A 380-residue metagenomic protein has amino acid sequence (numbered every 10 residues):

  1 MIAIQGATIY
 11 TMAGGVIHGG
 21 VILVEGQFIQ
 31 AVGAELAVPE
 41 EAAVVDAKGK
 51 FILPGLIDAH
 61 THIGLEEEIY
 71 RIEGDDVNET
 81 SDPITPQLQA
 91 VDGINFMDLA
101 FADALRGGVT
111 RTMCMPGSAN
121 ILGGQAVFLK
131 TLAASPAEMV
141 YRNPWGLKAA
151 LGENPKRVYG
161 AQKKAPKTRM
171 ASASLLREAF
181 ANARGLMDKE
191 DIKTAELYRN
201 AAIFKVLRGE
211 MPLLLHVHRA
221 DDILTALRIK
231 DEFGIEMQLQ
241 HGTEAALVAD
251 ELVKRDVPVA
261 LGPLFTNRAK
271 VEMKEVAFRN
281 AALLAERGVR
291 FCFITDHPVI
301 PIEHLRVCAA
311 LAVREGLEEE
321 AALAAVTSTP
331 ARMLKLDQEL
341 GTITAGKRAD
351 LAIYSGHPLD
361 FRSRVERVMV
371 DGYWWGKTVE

Functional and structural regions predicted by a protein language model:
I2, I9, A13-L53: Histidine-rich, glycine-flanked metal-binding segment
A7, I22, Q27, G49 (+10 more regions): Divalent metal-coordination and catalytic microenvironments
A7-Y10, H18, R332, T344-E380: C-terminal cap of metal-dependent C-N hydrolases
K50-P116, N120: Metal-associated gating/positioning segment near the N- to mid-region
E67-I94, S135, A150-V158, L207 (+1 more regions): Active-site gating loops and adjacent loop-to-helix segments of metal-dependent hydrolytic enzymes
E68-I69, D75-S81, T85-L88, P212 (+4 more regions): His/Asp/Glu-enriched, well-ordered alpha-helical/loop segment that forms or immediately abuts the divalent-metal
A100, L105-M237: Polyanionic/metal-chelating signatures
K230-M237, V253-A260, G288-R290: Glycine-enriched alpha-helix->loop->beta-strand junction motifs that scaffold or abut catalytic
